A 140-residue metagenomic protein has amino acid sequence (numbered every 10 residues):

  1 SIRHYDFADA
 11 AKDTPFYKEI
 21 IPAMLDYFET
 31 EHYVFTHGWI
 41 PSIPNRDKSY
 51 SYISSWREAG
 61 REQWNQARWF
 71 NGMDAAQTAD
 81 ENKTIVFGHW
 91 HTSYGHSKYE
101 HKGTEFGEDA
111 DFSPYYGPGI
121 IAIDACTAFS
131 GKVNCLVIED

Functional and structural regions predicted by a protein language model:
S1-I121, C126-G131: Acidic, His/Gly-enriched loop-helix segments that form or flank divalent-metal centers in metallo-dependent hydrolases
E31, V137-D140: Short acidic-glycine loop/turn motifs at beta-strand connectors
V133-C135: C-terminal regions of proteins
